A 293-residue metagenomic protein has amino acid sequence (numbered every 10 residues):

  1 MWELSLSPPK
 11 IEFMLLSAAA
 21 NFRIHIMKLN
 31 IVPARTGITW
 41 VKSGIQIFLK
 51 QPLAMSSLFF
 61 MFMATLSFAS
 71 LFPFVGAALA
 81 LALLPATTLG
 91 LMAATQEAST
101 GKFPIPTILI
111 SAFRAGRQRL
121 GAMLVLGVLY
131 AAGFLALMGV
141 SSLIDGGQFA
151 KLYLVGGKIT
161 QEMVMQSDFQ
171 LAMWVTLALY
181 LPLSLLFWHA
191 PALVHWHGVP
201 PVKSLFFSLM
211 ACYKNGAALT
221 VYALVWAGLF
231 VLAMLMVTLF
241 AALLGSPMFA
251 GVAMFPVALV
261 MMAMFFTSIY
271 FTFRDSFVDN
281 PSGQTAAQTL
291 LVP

Functional and structural regions predicted by a protein language model:
S5-S7, S17: Serine residues within intrinsically disordered or low-complexity segments
F13, A19-P293: Hydrophobic alpha-helical membrane segments
